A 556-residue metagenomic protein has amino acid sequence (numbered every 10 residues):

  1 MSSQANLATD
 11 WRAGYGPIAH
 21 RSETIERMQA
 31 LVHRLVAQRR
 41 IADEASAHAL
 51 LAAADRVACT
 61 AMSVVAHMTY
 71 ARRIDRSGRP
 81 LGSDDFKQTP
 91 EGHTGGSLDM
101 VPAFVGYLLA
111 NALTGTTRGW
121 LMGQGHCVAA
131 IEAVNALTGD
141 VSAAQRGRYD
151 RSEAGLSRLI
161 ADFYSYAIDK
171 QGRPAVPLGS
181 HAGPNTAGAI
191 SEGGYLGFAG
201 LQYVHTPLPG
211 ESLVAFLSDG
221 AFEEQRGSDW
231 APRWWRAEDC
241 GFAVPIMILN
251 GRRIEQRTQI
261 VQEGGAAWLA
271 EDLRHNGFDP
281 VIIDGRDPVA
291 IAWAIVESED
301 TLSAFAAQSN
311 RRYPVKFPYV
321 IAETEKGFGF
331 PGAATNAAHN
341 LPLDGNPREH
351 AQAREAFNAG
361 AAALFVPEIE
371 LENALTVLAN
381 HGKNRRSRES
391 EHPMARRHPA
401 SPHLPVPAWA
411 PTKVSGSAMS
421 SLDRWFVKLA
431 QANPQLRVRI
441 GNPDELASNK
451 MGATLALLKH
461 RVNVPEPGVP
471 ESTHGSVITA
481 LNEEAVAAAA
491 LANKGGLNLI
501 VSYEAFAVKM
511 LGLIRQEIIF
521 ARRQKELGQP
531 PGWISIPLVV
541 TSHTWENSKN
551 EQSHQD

Functional and structural regions predicted by a protein language model:
S2-H48, V281-V289, I295-V438, E445: Flexible, low-complexity linker and terminal segments
L50, D55-P80, Q88-E91, G96-E238 (+2 more regions): Cofactor-binding active-site loop characterized by glycine-rich and histidine/acidic residues
A52, A66-I74, W120, L375-G532: Non-catalytic terminal/interface segments that mediate subunit docking, oligomerization, and allosteric communication
F86, L113-T117, S212-L213, G277-D279 (+2 more regions): Short, surface-exposed connector motifs at secondary-structure boundaries
L121, I282, Y319-I321, R439-N442 (+2 more regions): Structured core elements
L121-G123, G241-G251, G441, L538-V540: Short internal beta-strands
K170-V244, W293, S448-D556: Thiamine diphosphate
G179-E372, E546-D556: Glycine-rich ThDP/TPP pyrophosphate-binding loop and its adjacent helix/strand module within ThDP-dependent enzymes
